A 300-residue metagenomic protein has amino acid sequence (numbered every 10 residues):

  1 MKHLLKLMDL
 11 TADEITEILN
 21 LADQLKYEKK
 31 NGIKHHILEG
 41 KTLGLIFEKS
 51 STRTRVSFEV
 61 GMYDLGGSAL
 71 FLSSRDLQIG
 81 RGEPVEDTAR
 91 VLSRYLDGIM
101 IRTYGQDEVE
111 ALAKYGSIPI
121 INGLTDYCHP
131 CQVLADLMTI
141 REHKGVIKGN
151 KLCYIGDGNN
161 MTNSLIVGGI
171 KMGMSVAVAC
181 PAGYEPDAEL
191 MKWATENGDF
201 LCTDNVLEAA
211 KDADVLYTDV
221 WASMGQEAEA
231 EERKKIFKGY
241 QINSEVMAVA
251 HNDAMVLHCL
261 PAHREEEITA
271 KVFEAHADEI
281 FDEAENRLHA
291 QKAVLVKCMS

Functional and structural regions predicted by a protein language model:
M1-V56, V60: Positively charged, low-complexity intrinsically disordered leader regions
T42-L43, F47-Y95: Active-site cofactor/substrate anionic-group-binding motifs, chiefly glycine- and Lys/Arg-rich phosphate-binding loops
E48-V60, E142-T218: Glycine-rich phosphate/diphosphate-binding loop of Rossmann-like nucleotide-binding domains
L65, Y95, Y115-G116, M172 (+3 more regions): Short, structured coil segments at secondary-structure junctions
D97-G168, H258: Anion-binding alpha/beta catalytic cores of soluble intermediary-metabolism enzymes, centered on
T195-K271: Rossmann-like adenosine-cofactor binding region
A270, E274-S300: C-terminal helix-to-coil terminal segments
